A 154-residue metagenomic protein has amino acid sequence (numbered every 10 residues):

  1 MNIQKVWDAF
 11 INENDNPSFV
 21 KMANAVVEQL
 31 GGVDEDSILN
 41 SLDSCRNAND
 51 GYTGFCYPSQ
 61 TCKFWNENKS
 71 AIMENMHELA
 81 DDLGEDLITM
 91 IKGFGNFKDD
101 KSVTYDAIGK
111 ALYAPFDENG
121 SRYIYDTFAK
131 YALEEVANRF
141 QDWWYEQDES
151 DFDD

Functional and structural regions predicted by a protein language model:
M1, V6, S18-K21, S150-D154: N-terminal targeting leader peptides, primarily classical Sec-type signal peptides for secretion
K5-D8, E13, K21, E28 (+2 more regions): Proteolytic processing junctions in secreted/extracellular precursors, especially proprotein convertase/trypsin-like
N16-P17, F97: A general structural signal for well-ordered secondary-structure junctions
A25, L30-D153: Acidic, low-complexity, intrinsically disordered interaction modules
